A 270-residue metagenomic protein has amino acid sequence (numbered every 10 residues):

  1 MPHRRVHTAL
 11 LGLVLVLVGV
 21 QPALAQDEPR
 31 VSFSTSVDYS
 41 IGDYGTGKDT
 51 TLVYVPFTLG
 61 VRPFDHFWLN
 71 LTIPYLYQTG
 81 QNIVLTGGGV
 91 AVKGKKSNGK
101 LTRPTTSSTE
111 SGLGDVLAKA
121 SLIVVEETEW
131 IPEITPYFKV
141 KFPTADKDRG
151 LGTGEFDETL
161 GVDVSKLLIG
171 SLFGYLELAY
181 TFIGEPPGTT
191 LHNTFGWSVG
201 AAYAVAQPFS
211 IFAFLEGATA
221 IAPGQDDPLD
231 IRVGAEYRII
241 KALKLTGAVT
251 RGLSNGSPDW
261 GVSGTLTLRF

Functional and structural regions predicted by a protein language model:
M1-E28: Cleavable N-terminal export/targeting peptides
A25-F270: Transmembrane beta-barrel domains of Gram-negative outer membranes and organellar outer membranes
